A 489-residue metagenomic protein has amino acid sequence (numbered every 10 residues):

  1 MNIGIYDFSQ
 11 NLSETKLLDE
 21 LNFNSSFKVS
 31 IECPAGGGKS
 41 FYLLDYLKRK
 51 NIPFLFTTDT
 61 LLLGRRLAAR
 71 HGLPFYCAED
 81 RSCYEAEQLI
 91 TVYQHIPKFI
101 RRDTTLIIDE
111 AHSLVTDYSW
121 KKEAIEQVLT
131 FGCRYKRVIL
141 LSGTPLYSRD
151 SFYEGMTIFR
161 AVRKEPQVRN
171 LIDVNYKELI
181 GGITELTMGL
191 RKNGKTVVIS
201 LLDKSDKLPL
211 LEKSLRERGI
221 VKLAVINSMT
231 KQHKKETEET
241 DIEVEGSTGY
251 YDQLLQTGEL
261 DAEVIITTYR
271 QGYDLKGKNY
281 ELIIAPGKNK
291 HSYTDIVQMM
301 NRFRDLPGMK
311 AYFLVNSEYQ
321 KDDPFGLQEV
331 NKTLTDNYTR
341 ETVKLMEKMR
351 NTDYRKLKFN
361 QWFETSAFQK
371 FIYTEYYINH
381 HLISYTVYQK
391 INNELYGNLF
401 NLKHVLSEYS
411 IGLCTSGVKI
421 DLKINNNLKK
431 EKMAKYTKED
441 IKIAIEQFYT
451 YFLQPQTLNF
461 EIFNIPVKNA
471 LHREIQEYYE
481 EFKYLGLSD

Functional and structural regions predicted by a protein language model:
I31-G37, H112, I125-F152: Conserved helicase ATPase motor motifs in RecA-like P-loop NTPase domains
A35, F41-Y42, Y46-G72, Y147 (+1 more regions): Conserved Walker A/P-loop ATP-binding site and its immediately adjacent core in helicase/helicase-like ATPase domains
Y46-L47, L327-D489: The feature captures the C-terminal accessory region of ATP-dependent helicases and related nucleic-acid translocases
P53-L63, L186-L215: Conserved strand-helix element at the start of the C-terminal RecA-like helicase core
L61, H71-I100, G246-Y250: Inter-Walker segment of RecA-like/P-loop motor cores
R101-G132: SF2 helicase catalytic motif II
Y147-G189: Interdomain hinge/linker at the junction between the two RecA-like core domains of SF2 helicases
N289-K310: Conserved SF2 helicase motif VI
